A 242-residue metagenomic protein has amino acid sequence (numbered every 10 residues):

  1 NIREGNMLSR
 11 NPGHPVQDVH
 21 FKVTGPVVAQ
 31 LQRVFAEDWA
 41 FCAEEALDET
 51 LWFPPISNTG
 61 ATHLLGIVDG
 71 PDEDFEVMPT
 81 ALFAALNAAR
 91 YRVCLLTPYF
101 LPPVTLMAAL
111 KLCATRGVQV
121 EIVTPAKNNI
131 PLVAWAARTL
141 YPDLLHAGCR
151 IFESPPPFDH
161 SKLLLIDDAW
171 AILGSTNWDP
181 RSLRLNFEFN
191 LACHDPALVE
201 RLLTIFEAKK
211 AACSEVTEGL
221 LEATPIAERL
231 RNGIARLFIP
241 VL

Functional and structural regions predicted by a protein language model:
N1-L242: Charged, low-complexity intrinsically disordered terminal segments
